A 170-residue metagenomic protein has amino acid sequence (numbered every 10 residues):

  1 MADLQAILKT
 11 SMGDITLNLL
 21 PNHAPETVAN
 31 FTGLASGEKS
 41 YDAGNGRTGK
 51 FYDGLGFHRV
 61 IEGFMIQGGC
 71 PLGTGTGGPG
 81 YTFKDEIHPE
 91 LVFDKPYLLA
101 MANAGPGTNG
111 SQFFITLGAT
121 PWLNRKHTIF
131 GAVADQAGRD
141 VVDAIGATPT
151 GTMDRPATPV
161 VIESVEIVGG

Functional and structural regions predicted by a protein language model:
M1-G170: Cyclophilin-like peptidyl-prolyl cis-trans isomerases
